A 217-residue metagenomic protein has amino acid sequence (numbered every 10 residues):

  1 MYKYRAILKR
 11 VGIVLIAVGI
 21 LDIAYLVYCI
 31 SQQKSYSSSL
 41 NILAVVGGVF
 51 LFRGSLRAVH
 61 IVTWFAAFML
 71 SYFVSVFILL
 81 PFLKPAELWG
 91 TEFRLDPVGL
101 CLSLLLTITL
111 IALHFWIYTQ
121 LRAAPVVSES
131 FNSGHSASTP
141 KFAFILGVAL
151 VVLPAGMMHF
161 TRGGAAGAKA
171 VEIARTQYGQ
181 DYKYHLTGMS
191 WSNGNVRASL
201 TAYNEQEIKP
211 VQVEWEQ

Functional and structural regions predicted by a protein language model:
M1-Q217: Topology signature of small-to-medium multi-pass alpha-helical membrane proteins
